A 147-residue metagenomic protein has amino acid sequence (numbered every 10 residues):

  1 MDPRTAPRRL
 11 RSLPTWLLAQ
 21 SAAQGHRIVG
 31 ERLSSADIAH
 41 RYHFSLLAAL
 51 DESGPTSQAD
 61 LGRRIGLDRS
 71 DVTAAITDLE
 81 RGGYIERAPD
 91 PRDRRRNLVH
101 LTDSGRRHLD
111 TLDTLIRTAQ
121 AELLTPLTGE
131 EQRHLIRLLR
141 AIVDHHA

Functional and structural regions predicted by a protein language model:
M1-I38: N-terminal leader segment of winged-helix/HTH proteins
M1-R9, E130-A147: C-terminal regulatory/oligomerization modules of transcriptional regulators
S12-W16, A39-L47, S70, R133: Short alpha-helical elements of helix-turn-helix
Q20, Q24, A49-S53, L138 (+1 more regions): Short amphipathic alpha-helical elements of helix-turn-helix/winged-helix folds
E31, P55, T77-R140: Charged, amphipathic alpha-helical coiled-coil/dimerization segments
L47, I76-T77: Short, hydrophobic-biased segments on the C-terminal half of alpha helices that form "recognition helices"
G62: The alpha-helix within a helix-turn-helix
